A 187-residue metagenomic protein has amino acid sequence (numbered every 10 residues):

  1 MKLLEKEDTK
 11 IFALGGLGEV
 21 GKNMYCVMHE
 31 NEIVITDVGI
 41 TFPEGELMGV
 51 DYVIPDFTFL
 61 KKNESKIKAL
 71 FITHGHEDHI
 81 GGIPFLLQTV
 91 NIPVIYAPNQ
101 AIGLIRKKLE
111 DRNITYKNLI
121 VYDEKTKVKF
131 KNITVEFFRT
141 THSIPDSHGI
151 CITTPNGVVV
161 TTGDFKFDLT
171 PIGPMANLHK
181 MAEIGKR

Functional and structural regions predicted by a protein language model:
M1-F71, H76-R187: His/Asp/Glu-rich metal-coordinating catalytic cores of metallo-dependent phosphodiesterases/hydrolases acting on
